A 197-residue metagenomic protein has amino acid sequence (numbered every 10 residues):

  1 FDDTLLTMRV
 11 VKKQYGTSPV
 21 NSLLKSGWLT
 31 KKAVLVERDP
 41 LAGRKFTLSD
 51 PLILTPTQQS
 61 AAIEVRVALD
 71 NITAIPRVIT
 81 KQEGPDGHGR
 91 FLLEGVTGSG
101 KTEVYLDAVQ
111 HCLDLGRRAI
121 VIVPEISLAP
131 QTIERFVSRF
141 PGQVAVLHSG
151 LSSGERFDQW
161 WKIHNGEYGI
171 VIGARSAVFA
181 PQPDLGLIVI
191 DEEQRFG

Functional and structural regions predicted by a protein language model:
F1-G197: Accessory, non-ATPase domains that flank or precede helicase/AAA+ motor cores in DNA-metabolism machines
